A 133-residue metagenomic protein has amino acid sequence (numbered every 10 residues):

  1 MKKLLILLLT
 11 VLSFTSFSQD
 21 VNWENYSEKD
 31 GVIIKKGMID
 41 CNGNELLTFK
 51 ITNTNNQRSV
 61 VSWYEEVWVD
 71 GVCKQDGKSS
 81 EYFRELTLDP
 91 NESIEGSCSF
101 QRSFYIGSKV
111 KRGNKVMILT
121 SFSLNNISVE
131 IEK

Functional and structural regions predicted by a protein language model:
K3-S16: Sec-dependent N-terminal signal peptides
Q19-G43: Low-complexity, acidic Ser/Thr/Pro/Gly-rich terminal tails and inter-domain linkers that flank the onset of structured
N22, I33, T52, V60-S62 (+3 more regions): Ser/Thr- (and often Asn-) enriched beta-sheet segments in non-cytosolic proteins
E45-L47, I94: Hydrophobic core residues within well-ordered beta-strands of beta-rich domains
L47-N53: Short, well-ordered beta-strand segments enriched in hydrophobic/aromatic residues
N56-Q75: Short acidic, flexible loop segments centered on an aromatic residue
G71-V110: Intrinsically disordered, low-complexity Pro/Gly/Ser/Thr-rich segments with frequent PxxP/GP/PP motifs and embedded
S97-K133: Terminal connector regions
